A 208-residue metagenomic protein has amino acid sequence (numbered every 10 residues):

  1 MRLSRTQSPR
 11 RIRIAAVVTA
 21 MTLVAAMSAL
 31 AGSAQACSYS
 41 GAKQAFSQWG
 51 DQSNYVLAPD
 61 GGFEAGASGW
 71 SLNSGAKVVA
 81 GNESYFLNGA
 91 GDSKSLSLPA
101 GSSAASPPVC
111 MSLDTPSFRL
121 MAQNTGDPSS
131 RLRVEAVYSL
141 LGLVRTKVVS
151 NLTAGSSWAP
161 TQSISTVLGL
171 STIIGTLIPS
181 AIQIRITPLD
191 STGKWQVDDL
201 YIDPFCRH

Functional and structural regions predicted by a protein language model:
R2-A34: Secretory targeting and sorting signals
G32-N54, C206-H208: Activation corresponds to long, low-complexity, non-globular regions
S47-G50, V56-S95: Extracellular glycan-recognition surfaces and repeat-rich motifs
E64-S68, P108-L113, R119-D127, V137-S139 (+1 more regions): Solvent-exposed strand-to-loop "edge" motifs in beta-rich extracellular domains
A90-S117: Short beta-strands within extracellular/lumenal beta-sheet-rich domains
L113-T115, S129, L177-A181: Extracellular Ig-like/FN3 beta-sandwich strand-entry sites
L141-S180, T187-Q196: Extracellular carbohydrate recognition and processing domains and analogous Trp-centered ligand-binding platforms
D190-H208: Exposed low-complexity, polar/acidic, P/S/T/G-rich flexible segments that act as propeptides, protease-susceptible
